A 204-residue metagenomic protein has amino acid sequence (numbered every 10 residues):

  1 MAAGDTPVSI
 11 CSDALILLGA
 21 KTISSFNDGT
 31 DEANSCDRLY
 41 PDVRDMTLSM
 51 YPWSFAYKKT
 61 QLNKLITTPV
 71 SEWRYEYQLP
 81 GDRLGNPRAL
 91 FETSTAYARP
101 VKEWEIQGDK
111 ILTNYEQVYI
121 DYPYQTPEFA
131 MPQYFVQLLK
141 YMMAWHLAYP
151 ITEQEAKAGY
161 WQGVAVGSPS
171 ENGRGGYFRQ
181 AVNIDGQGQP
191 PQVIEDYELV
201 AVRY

Functional and structural regions predicted by a protein language model:
M1-D5, S9-I10, T95-Y204: Internal mixed-charge
M1-R38, E198, V202-Y204: Short, extreme N-terminal leader segments that mark the start of a protein/domain
A14-L17, M46, I184: Short alpha-helical scaffold segments that flank and stabilize functional sites
L18-K21, M50, E103, G188: Hydrophobic alpha-helical elements and their junctions with loops/disorder across both membrane and soluble proteins
F26-D28, F91-T95, E116: N-terminal start-of-chain detector that recognizes signal peptides and the immediate post-cleavage beginning
N27-D28, E32, Y57-Q61, E155-Q162: Short, glycine/acidic-rich hinge or "gate" loops at secondary-structure transitions that mediate conformational
G29-T47, W161-S170: Amphipathic alpha-helical segments that form the core helices of the histone-fold
N34-G108, M131-L147, I151, F178-A181: Divalent metal-cofactor coordination and adjacent catalytic microenvironments
